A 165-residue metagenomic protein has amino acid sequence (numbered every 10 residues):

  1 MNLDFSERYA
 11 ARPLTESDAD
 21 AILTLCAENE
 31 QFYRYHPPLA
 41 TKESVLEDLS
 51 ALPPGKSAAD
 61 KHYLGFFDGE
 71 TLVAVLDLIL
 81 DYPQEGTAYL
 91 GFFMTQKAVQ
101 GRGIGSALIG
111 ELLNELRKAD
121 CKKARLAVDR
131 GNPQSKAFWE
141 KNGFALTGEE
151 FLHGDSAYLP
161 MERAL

Functional and structural regions predicted by a protein language model:
M1-N2, D155-L165: Terminal substrate-recognition subdomain of acyl/acetyltransferases
D4-Y9, P13-A19, T24-A98, I109-E111 (+3 more regions): Acetyl-CoA-dependent GNAT
Q96-A98, R102, R130-G131: Active-site acidic-Proline motif in GNAT/NAT acetyltransferases
S106: Residues forming the Rossmann-fold NAD(P)(H) cofactor-binding site
R117-A127: Conserved GNAT acetyl-CoA-binding A-motif
L126-K136, L152-S156: Conserved beta-strand-loop-alpha-helix junction that forms the acyl-donor binding cleft
E140-E149: Conserved acetyl-CoA-binding loop of GNAT-fold acetyltransferases
